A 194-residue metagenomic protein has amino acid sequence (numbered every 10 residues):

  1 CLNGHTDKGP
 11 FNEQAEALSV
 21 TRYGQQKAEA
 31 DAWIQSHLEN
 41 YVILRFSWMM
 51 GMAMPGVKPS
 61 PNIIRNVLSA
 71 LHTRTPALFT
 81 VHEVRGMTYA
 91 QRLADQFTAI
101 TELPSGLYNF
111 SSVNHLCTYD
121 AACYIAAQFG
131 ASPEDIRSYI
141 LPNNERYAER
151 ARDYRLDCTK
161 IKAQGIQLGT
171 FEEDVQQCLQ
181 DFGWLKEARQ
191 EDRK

Functional and structural regions predicted by a protein language model:
C1-P10, R22, M49-A53: Conserved catalytic-site region of short-chain dehydrogenase/reductase
D7-L44, K58-P59: Catalytic helix-loop patch of NAD(P)-dependent Rossmann-fold dehydrogenases
T21, R85-T88, L116, L156 (+1 more regions): Residue-level signal for the nucleotide or nucleotide-sugar donor/cofactor binding architecture
A32-R85, R92: NAD(P)-dependent short-chain dehydrogenase/reductase
I64, L68, A90-T98, F171-L179: Short, amphipathic alpha-helical "lid/cap" segments that border enzyme active or binding sites
L78-V84, Y108-L116, A163: Glycine-rich Rossmann NAD(P)(H)-binding loop
A94-A148, L179, K186-R193: Mid/C-terminal beta-alpha module of Rossmann-like enzyme folds, strongest in SDR-family dehydrogenases/epimerases
E149-K194: C-terminal amphipathic/interface module of NAD(P)-dependent oxidoreductases and related NAD-binding regulators
